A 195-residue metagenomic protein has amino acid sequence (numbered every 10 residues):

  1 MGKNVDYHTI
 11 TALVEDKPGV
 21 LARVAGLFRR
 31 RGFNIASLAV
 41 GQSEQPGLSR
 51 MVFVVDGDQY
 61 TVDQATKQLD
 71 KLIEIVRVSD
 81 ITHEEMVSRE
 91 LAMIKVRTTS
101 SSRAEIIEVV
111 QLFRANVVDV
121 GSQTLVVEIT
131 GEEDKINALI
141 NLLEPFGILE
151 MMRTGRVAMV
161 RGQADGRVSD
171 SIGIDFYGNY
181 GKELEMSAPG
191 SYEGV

Functional and structural regions predicted by a protein language model:
M1-S49, V54-V195: Long, contiguous binding/interaction regions
